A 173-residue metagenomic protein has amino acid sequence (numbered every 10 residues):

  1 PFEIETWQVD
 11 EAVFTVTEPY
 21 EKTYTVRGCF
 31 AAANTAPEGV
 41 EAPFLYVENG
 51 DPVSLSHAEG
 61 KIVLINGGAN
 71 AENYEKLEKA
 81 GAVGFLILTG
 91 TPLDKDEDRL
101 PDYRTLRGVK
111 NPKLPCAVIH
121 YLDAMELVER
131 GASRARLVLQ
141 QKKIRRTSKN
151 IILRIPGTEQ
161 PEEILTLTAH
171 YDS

Functional and structural regions predicted by a protein language model:
P1-I62, A71: Noncatalytic luminal/extracellular "stalk/propeptide" segments of secretory-pathway proteins
F2, G68, G90-T91, H170-D172: An acidic- and aromatic-residue-enriched active-site/binding cleft used to recognize and process polar
A12, V83, I151: Residue-level detector of short, conserved catalytic/binding motifs and their immediate flanks
Y24-R27, A42, E72-N73, G90-K95 (+1 more regions): Short, surface-exposed, polar/charged, turn-prone segments marking secondary-structure boundaries
G28-S54, Y103-S173: Soluble metallo-hydrolase cores and metallopeptidase-like ectodomains found primarily in the secretory/periplasmic
G50-E97: A conserved hydrophobic secondary-structure block that centers on an alpha-helix together with its immediately flanking
D98-D102: Short, aromatic/basic amphipathic alpha-helical patches
